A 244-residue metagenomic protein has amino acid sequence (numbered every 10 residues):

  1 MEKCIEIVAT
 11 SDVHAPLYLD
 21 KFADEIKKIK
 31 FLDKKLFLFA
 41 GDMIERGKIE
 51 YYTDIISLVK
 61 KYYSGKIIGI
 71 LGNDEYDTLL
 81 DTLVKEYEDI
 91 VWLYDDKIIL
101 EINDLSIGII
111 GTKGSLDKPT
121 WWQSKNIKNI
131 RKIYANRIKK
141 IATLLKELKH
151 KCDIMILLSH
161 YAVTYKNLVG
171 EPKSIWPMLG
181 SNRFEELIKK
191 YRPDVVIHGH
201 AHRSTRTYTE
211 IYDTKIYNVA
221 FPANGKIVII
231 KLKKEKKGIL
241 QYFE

Functional and structural regions predicted by a protein language model:
M1-S64, E75-T78, D153: N-terminal active-site segment of His-dependent metallophosphoesterases
E2-C4, I98-N103, K132, R183-Y191 (+1 more regions): Binuclear metal-dependent phosphoesterase catalytic core
A9-S11, F37-D42, K66-N73, W92-D95 (+3 more regions): Active-site neighborhood of phospho(di)ester-bond hydrolases with catalytic His/Asp-centered motifs
V13, T78-M178, A220: Conserved catalytic scaffold of divalent metal-dependent phosphoesterases
H14-L19, I44-I49, N73-D81, L100-E101 (+4 more regions): Active-site environment of divalent metal-dependent phosphoester hydrolases
E25-K28, Y52-V59, L83, L144 (+2 more regions): A general structural detector for well-ordered alpha-helical segments in enzyme core domains, enriched
F31-L32, L58-S64, I102, K151 (+2 more regions): Short, conserved loop/helix-junction motifs that constitute active-site signature segments in enzyme catalytic cores
I44, I55, A162-R192: Cap/insert and terminal regions of metallo-dependent hydrolase folds
